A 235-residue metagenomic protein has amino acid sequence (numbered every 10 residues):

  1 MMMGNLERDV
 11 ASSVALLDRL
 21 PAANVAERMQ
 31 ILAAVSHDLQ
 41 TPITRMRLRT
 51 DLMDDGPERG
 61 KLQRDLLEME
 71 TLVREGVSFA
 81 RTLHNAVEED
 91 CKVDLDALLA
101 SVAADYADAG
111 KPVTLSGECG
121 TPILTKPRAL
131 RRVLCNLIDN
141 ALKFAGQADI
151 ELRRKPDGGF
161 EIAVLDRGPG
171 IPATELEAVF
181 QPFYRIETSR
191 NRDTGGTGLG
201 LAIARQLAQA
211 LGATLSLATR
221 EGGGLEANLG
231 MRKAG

Functional and structural regions predicted by a protein language model:
H84-E88, P122-T125: Conserved micro-motifs of the catalytic ATP-binding
E89-D105: Short beta-to-alpha transition helix within the HATPase_c
P112-T121, K155-D157: Conserved catalytic submotifs in the C-terminal HATPase_c
Q147-G158: Short beta-strand/loop element within the Bergerat-fold HATPase_c
I171-Y184: Short conserved segment of the HATPase_c
G195, G200, A204: Short alpha-helical Gxxx[C/S/T] motif in the catalytic ATP-binding
G212-A213: Conserved glycine-rich
